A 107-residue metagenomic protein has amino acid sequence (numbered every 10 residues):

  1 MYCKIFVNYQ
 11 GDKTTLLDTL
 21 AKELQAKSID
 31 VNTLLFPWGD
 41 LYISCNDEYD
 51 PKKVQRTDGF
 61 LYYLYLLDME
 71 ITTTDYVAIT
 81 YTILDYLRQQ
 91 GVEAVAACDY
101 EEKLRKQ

Functional and structural regions predicted by a protein language model:
M1-A26: Short, extreme N-terminal segment that most often corresponds to the first beta-strand
M1-I5, R56-L66, K103-Q107: Intrinsic low-complexity, intrinsically disordered or marginally ordered coil/linker segments
N8-G11, E70-T73, D99-Y100: Structural motif
A21-L34, V95-A97, E101: Charged, low-complexity, helix/coiled-coil-prone segments
K27-T74: Short, intrinsically disordered low-complexity segments
Y81-Q107: Acidic, proline/glycine-rich low-complexity IDRs
